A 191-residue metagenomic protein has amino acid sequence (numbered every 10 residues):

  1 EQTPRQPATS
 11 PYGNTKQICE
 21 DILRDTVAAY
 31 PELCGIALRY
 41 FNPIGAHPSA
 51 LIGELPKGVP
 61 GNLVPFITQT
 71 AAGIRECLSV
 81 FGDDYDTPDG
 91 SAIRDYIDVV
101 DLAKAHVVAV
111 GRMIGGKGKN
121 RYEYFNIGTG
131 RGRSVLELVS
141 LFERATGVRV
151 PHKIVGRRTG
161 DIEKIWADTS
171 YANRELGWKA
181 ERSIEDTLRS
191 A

Functional and structural regions predicted by a protein language model:
E1-N42, L51-N62: Catalytic helix-loop patch of NAD(P)-dependent Rossmann-fold dehydrogenases
T3-R5, T9-P11, P43-A46, D83 (+2 more regions): Active-site pre-Tyr helix/loop in NAD(P)-dependent dehydrogenases
K16, G45-P48, V110-G116: Short regulatory "switch" loops immediately downstream of catalytic or recognition motifs within protein catalytic
R24, H47-A50, T169, L176: Short, function-defining helix-loop hinge/capping sites that tune catalysis or transport
V27-Y30, P48, A71, M113: Short, well-ordered alpha-helical segments in soluble proteins
L38, S49, C77-V80: Oxidoreductase cofactor-interface core, primarily capturing Rossmann-like NAD(P)-dependent enzymes
P48-I52, S91-A92: Short acidic, glycine/proline-rich loop/turn micro-motifs
L63-A191: C-terminal substrate-binding subdomain of Rossmann-fold SDR/epimerase-dehydratase oxidoreductases
